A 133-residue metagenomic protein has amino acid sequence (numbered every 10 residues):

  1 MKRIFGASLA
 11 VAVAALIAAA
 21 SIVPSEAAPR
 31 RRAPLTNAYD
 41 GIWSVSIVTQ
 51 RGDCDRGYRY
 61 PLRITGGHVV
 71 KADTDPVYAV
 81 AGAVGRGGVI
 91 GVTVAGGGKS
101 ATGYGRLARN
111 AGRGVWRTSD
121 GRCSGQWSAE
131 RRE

Functional and structural regions predicted by a protein language model:
M1-A12: Bacterial N-terminal signal peptides that target proteins for export
L16-S25: C-terminal segment of classical bacterial N-terminal signal peptides
A28-E133: Central antiparallel beta-sheet cores of small beta-barrel/beta-sandwich binding domains
